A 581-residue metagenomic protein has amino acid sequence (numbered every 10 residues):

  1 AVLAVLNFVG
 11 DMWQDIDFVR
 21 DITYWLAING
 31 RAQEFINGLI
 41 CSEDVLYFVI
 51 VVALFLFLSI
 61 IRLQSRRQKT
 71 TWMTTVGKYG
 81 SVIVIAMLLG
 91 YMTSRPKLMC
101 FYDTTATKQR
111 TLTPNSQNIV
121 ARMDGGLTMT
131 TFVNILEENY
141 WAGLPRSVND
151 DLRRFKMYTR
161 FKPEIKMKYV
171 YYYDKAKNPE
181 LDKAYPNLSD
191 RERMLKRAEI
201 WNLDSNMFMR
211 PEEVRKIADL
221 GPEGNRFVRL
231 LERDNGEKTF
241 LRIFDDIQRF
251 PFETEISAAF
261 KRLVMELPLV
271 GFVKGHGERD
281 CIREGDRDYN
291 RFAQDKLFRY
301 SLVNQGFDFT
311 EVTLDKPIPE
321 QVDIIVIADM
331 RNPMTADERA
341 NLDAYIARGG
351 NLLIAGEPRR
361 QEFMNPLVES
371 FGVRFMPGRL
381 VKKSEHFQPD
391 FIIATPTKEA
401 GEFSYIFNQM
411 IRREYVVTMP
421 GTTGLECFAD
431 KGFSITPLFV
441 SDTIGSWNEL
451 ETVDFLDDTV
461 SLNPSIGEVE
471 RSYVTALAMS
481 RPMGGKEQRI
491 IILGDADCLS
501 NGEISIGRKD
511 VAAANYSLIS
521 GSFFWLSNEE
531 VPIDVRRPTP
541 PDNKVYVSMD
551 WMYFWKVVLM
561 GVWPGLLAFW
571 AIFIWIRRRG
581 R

Functional and structural regions predicted by a protein language model:
V2-R62, R66, P437-L438, I444 (+1 more regions): Terminal transmembrane helical anchor/hairpin motif
D21-A27, S42-L56, K97-D103, G126-Y140 (+1 more regions): Juxtamembrane/interfacial segments around transmembrane helices
N29, K69-K97, D103-T128, E253-L269 (+3 more regions): Extracellular ligand-binding/catalytic regions of CAZymes and related secreted enzymes and adhesion modules
F35, E213-D219, S461-G467: Short, P/G- and charge-enriched loop/turn segments at secondary-structure junctions
R95-A259, E266-P317, D329-M330, R339: Juxtamembrane extramembrane loops of integral membrane proteins
Y140-W141, K177-K183, I282, E320-D323 (+3 more regions): Short, solvent-exposed polar/charged micro-motifs at secondary-structure junctions
A184-N187, I324-P333, W551-V558: Short, electropositive alpha-helical surface patch
Y289-V531: Acidic, S/T/G-rich, low-cysteine, solvent-exposed domains in lumenal/extracellular/periplasmic regions of secretory
